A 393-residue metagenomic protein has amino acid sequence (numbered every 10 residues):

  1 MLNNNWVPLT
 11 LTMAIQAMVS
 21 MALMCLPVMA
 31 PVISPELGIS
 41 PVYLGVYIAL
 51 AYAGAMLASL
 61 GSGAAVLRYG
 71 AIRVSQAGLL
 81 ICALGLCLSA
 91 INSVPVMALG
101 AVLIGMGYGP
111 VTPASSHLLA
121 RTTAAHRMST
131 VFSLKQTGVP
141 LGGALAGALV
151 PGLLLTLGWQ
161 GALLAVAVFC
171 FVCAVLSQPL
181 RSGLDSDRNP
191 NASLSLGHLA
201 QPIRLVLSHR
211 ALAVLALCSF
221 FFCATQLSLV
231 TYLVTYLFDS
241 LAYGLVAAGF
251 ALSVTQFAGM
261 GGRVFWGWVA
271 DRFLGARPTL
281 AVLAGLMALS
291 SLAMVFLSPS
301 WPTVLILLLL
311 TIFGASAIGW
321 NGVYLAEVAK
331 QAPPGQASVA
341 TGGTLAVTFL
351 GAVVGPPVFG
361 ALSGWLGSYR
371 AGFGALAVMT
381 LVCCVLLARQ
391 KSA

Functional and structural regions predicted by a protein language model:
M1-L2, L184-L215: Juxtamembrane intracellular "pre-TM" segments in multi-pass secondary transporters
L26-P27, R210-G261: Extracytoplasmic gate region of multi-pass secondary transporters
L57-V94: Conserved MFS/SLC helix-loop-helix module at the cytosolic interface between two early adjacent transmembrane helices
A58-G70, G262-G275: Helix-to-loop junctions at the C-terminal end of transmembrane segments in multipass secondary transporters
R68-G78, R272-G285: Cytoplasmic membrane-interface "Motif A"-like loop-to-helix N-cap segments of 12-TM Major Facilitator Superfamily
G100-V139: Cytoplasmic helix-loop-helix junction between adjacent transmembrane helices in 12-TM secondary transporters
K135-D185: Helix-loop-helix hairpin linking two adjacent transmembrane segments in secondary transporters
A276-Y324: C-terminal transmembrane helical hairpin of 12-TM major facilitator-type secondary transporters
